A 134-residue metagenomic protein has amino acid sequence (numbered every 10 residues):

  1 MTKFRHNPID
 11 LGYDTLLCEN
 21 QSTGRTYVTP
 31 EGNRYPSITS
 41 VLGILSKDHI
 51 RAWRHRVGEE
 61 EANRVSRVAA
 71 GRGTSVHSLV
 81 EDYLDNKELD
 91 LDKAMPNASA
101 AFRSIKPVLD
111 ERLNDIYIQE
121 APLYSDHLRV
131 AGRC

Functional and structural regions predicted by a protein language model:
M1-S75: Charged, glycine-rich intrinsically disordered N-terminal tails and low-complexity linkers that flank
T2-L17, R64-C134: Catalytic cores of nuclease domains that cleave nucleic-acid phosphodiester backbones
